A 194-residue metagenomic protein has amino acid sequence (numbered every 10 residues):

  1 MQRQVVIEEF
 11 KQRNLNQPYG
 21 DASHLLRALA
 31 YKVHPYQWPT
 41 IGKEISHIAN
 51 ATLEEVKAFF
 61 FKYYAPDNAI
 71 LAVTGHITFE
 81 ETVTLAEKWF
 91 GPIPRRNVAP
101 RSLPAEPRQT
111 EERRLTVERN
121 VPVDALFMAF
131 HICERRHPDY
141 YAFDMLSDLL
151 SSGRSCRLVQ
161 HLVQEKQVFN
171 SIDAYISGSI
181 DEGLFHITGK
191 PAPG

Functional and structural regions predicted by a protein language model:
M1-Q2, E8, Y19-S46, N68-T74 (+2 more regions): M16 family metallopeptidases and their MPP-like homologs
R3, I7, Y19, S23 (+7 more regions): Extracytoplasmic/secreted envelope proteins and their assembly/folding machinery, especially bacterial periplasmic
E9, A28-A69, N97, R101-E106 (+1 more regions): Histidine-acidic residue clusters that define the catalytic metal-binding segment of zinc metallopeptidase domains
F10, N14, E81, W89-N97 (+2 more regions): A generic secondary-structure signal for well-formed alpha-helical elements
N16, R136-D139: Solvent-exposed, non-transmembrane alpha-helical starts
K32, Q37, A65-P66, I70-E134: An aromatic/glycine/proline-enriched structural segment found at the starts of mature extracellular/organellar domains
P35, K57-F61, R113-V117, S171-S177: Short beta-strand/turn micro-motifs at beta-sheet edges
M128, P138-L150, L158-L162: Active/ligand-binding-proximal structured segments within catalytic/core domains that scaffold catalytic residues
